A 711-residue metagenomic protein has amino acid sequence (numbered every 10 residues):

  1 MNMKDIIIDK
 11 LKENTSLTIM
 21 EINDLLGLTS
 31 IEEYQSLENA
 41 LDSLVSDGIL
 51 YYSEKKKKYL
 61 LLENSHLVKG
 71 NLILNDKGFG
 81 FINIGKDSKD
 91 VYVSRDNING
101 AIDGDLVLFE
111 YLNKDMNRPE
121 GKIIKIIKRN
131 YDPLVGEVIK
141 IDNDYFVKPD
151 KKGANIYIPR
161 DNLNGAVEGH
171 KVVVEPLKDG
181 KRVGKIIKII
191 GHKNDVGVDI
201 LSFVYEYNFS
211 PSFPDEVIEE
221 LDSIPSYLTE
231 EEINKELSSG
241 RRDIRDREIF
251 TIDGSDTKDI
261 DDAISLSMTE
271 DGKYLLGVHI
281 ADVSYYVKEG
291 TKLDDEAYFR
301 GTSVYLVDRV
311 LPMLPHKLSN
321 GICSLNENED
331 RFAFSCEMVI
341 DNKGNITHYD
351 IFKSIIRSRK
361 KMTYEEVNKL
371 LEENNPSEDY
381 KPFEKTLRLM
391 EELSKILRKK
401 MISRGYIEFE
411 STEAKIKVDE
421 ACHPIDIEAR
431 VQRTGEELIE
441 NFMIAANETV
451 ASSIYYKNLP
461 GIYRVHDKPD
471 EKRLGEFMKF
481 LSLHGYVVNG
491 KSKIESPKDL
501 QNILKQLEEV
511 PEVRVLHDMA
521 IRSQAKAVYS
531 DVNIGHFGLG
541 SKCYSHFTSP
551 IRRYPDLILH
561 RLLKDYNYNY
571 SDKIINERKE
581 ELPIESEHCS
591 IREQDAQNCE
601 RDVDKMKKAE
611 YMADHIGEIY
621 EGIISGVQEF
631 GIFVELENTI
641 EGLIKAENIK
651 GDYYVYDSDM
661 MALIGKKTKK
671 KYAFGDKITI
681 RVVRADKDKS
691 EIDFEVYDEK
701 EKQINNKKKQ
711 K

Functional and structural regions predicted by a protein language model:
M1-G277, S284-D330, A662-T668, A673 (+1 more regions): Charge-lined substrate channels and their catalytic hotspots, especially those that engage the 3′ end of RNA
D24, L163, E168, P176-D179 (+7 more regions): Electropositive polyanion-binding surfaces
